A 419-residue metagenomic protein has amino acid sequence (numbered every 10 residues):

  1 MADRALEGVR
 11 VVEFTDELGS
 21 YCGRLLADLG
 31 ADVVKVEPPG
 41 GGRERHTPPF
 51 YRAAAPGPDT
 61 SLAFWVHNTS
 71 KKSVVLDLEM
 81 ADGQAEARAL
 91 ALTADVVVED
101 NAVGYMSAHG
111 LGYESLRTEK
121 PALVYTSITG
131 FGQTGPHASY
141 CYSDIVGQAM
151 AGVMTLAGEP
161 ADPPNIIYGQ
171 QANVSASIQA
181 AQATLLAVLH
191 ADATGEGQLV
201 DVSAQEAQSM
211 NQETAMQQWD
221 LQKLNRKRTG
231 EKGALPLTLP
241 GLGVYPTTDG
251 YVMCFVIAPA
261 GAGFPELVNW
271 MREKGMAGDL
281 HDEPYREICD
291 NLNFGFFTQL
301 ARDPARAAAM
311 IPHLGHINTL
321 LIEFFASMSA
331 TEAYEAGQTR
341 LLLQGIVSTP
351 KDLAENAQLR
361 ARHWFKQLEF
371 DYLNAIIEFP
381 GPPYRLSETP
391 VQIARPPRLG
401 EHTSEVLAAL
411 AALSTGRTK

Functional and structural regions predicted by a protein language model:
M1-A193, T331, R398, H402-K419: N-terminal helix-loop segment corresponding to the beta1-alpha1 unit of nucleotide/adenylate-binding folds
M1-R10, T319, P350-K419: Terminal low-complexity tails and localization/encapsulation signals of metabolic enzymes
V33, Q338-L353, L413-G416: Short, well-structured beta-strand/strand-turn elements
P56, F64, R226-L237, L242-V244 (+2 more regions): Short Gly/Pro-enriched turn/cap motifs at secondary-structure boundaries
N165-S175, L199, K232-P236, P240-L242 (+2 more regions): A short glycine-threonine-serine/GTX helix/turn-capping micro-motif
I167-L185, S203-A215, P240, P259-E266: Mid-domain beta-loop-alpha active-site segment that forms a flexible, acidic cofactor/metal-binding surface
V188-G233, G241-L242: Substrate-binding/catalytic subdomain of NAD(P)-dependent oxidoreductase enzymes
G241-L242, T248-R340, Q344: Aromatic-enriched alpha-helical interface/lid elements that frame and gate functional surfaces
